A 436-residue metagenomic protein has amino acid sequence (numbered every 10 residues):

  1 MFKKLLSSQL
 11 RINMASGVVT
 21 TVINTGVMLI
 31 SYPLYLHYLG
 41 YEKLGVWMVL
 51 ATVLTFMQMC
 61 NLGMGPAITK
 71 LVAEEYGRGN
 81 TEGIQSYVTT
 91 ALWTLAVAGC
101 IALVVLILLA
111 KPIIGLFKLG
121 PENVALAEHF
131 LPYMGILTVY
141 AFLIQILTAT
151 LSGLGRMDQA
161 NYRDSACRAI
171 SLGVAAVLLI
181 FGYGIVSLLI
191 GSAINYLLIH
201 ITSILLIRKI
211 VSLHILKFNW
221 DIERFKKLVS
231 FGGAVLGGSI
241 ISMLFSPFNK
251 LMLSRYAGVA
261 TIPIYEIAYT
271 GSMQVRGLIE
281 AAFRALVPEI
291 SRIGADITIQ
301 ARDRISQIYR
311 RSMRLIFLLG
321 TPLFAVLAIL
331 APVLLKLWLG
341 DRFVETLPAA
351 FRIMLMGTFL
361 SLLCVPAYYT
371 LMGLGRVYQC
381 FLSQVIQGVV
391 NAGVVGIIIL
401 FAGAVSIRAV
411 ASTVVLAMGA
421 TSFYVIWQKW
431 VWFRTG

Functional and structural regions predicted by a protein language model:
M1-L10, S203-S246, E289, I297-Q307 (+1 more regions): Interhelical loop/hinge segments that connect adjacent transmembrane helices in multipass membrane
S8-E74, C100-I107, L137, L172 (+4 more regions): Signature of the first transmembrane helix
Q9-N24, N61-G115, A125-G135, Q300-F324: Membrane-water interface segments that mark the loop-to-transmembrane alpha-helix transition
R11, I136-A166, F181, V186 (+2 more regions): Membrane-interface junctions at transmembrane-helix termini in multi-pass inner-membrane proteins
H37-Y38, E42-K43, D158, A169-I201 (+4 more regions): Membrane-interface helix-loop junctions in multi-pass transport and translocation proteins
G45-N61, T90-T94, L197, G233-A234 (+5 more regions): Alpha-helical transmembrane segments of polytopic membrane transporters and translocases
L62-R78, L92, G153, V211-S212 (+4 more regions): Helix-loop junctions and terminal segments of transmembrane helices in multi-pass membrane transport/translocation
A110-M134, L327-F359: Interfacial segments at transmembrane-helix termini and the short loops linking adjacent helices
